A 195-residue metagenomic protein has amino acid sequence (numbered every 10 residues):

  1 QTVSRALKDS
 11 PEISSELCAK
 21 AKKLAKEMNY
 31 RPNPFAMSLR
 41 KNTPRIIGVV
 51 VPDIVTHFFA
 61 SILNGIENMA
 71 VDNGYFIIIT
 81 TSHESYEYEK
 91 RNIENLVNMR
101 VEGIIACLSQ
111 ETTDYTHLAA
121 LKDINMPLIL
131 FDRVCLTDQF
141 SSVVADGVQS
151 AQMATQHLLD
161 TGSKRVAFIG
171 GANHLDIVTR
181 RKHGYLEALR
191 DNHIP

Functional and structural regions predicted by a protein language model:
Q1-R45: N-terminal helix-turn-helix DNA-binding module of bacterial transcription factors
T2-R5, L39-V55, H157, R165-G171: Short beta-strand segments enriched in small/hydrophobic residues
K26-E27, N68-Y75, R91-R100, K122-P195: Bacterial carbohydrate/catabolite-sensing allosteric modules
K26-N64, D72-Y75, H83-E84, N95-N98: N-terminal helix-turn-helix/winged-helix DNA-binding helices and compositionally similar short basic alpha-helical
I79-Y86, A172: Short beta->alpha junction loops
H83-Y86, S109-T113: Short beta->alpha connector loops
T112-K122: Active-site-adjacent beta->alpha loops and helix N-cap segments on the catalytic face of soluble alpha/beta enzymes
